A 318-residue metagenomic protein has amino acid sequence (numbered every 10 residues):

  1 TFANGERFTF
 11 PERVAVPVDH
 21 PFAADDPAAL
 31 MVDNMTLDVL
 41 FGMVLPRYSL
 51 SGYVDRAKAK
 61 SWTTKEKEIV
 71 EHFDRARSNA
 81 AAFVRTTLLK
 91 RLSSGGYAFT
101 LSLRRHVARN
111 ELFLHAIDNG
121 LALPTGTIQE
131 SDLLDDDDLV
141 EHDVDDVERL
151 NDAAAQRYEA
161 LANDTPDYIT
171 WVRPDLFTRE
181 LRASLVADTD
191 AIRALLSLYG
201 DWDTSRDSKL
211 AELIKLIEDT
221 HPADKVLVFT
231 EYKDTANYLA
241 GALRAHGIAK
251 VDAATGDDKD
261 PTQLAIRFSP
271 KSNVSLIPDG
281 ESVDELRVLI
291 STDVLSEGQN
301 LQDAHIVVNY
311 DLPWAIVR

Functional and structural regions predicted by a protein language model:
T1-K259, V294: Helicase motor interdomain insertion/brace
E218-H221, A245, P270, V274-V283 (+1 more regions): Conserved catalytic network of the ASCE P-loop NTPase/AAA+ motor domain
A223-D224, H246-K250, D284-L286, Q302-I306 (+1 more regions): Short glycine-/polar-rich loops that comprise or flank the Walker A/P-loop and associated switch/sensor motifs
L227-F229, I290, V308: Structural motif
A236-A240, P278-D279, V283, I290-A304: SF2 helicase motor core recognition
D252-T292: Conserved helicase ATPase core of P-loop NTP-dependent helicases/translocases
D257-D258, D293-R318: Conserved RecA-like helicase motor core of SF1/SF2 enzymes
